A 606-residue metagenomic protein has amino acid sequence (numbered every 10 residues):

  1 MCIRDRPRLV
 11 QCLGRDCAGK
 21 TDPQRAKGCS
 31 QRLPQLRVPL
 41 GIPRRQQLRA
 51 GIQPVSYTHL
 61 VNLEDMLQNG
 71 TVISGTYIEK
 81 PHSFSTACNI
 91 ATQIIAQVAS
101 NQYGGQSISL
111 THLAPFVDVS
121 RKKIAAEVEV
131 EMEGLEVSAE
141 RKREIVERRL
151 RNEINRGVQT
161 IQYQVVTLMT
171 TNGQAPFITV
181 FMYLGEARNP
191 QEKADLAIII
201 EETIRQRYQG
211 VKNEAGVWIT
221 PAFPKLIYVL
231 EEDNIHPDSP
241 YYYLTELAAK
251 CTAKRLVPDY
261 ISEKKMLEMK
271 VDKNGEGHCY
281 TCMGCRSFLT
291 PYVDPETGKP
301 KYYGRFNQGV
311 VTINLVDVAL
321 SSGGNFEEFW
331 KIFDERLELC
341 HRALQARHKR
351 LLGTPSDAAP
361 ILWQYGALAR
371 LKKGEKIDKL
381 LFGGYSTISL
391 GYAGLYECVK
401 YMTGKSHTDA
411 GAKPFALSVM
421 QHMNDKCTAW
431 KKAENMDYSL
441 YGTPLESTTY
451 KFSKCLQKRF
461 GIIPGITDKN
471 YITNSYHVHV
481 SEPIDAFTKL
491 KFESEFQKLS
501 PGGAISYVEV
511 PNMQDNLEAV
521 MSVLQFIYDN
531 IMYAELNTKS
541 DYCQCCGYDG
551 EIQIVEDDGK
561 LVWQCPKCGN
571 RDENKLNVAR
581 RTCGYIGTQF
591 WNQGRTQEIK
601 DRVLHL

Functional and structural regions predicted by a protein language model:
R4-G384, K405, D409-K567, R571 (+1 more regions): Conserved catalytic cores of very large enzyme subunits
M182, I388-Y401, Q421, R581: Contiguous, well-ordered alpha-helical segments that form the cores/surfaces of helical PPI scaffolds
Y385-I388, N592: Alpha-helix N-cap/helix-initiation sites
G391-G394, G502, G584, G594: Glycine-centered flexibility sites
G569-L606: Long insertion/accessory domains within large nucleic-acid-processing enzymes
